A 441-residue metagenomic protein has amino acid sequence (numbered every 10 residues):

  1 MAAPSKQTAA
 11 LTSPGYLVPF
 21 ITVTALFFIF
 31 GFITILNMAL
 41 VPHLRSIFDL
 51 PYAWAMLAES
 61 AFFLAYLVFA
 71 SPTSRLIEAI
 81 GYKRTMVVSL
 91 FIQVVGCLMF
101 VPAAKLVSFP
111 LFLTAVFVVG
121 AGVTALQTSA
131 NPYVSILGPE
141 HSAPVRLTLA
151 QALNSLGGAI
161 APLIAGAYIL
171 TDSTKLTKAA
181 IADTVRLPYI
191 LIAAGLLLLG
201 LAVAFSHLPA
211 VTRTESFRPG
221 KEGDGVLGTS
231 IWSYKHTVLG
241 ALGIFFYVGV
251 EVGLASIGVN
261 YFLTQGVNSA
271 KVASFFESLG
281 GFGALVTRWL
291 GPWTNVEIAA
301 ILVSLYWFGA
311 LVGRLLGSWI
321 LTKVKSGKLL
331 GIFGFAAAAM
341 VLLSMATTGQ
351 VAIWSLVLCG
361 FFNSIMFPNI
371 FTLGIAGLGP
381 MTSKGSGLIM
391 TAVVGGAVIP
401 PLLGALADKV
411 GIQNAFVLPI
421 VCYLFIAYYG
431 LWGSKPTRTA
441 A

Functional and structural regions predicted by a protein language model:
V18-F48, L254-F262: Extracytoplasmic
N37-V41, S230-S304: Extracytoplasmic gate region of multi-pass secondary transporters
L57-R75, S304-L316, G395: Central cavity-lining transmembrane alpha-helices of secondary-active solute carriers, predominantly the Major
F69-Y82, V312-K325, A407-D408: Helix-to-loop junctions at the C-terminal end of transmembrane segments in multipass secondary transporters
F91-L106, F335-T348: C-terminal ends and interior cores of transmembrane alpha-helices in multi-pass membrane transporters/permeases
A125-P139, S364-G379: Intracellular juxtamembrane helix-capping segments at the cytosolic ends of symmetry-related transmembrane helices
S142-L170, G387-I399: Glycine-rich segments within core transmembrane alpha-helices of 12-TM secondary carriers
